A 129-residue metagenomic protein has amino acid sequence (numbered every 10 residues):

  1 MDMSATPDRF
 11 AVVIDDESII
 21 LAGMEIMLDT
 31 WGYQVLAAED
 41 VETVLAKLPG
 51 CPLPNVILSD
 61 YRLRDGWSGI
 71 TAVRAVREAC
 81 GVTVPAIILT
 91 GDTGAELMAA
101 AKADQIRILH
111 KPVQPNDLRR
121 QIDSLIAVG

Functional and structural regions predicted by a protein language model:
M1-V12, S18, E25, R74-T83 (+4 more regions): Non-catalytic signal-transmission and effector/linker regions of two-component phosphorelay proteins
V12, E25, L36-V56, R64 (+1 more regions): Acidic, metal-coordinating helix/loop segments flanking the phosphotransfer/catalytic sites of two-component signaling
S18-L36: Two-component/phosphorelay signaling modules centered on CheY-like receiver
I19, T43, S68: Residue-level recognition of oxygen-bearing side chains
P52-N55, C80-P85: His-Asp phosphorelay/catalytic-motif detector in bacterial-type signaling
D60-A75: Conserved phosphotransfer microenvironments
I87-L89: Hydrophobic/aromatic residues positioned on beta-strands within the core alpha/beta folds
G91-G94: Short, polar loop motifs at secondary-structure junctions
